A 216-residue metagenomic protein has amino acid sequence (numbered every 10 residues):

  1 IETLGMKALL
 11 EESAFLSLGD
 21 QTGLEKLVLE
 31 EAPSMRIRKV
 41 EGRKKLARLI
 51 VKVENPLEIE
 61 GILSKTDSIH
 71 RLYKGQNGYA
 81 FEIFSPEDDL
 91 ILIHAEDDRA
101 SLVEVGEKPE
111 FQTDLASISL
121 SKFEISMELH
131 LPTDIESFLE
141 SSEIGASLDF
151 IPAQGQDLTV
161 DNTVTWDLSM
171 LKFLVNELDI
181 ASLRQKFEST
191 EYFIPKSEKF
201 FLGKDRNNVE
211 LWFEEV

Functional and structural regions predicted by a protein language model:
I1-Q76: Ordered, small/hydrophobic-rich secondary-structure cores
I1-S34, F123-L158: Core segments of cupin and vicinal oxygen chelate
M6, L46-R48, L120-E128, L168-L171 (+1 more regions): Short, structured motif recognition centered on aromatic/hydrophobic residues
A32, Q154-V164, M170-E177, E214: Active-site/acyl-donor-binding loops of N-acyltransferases
V40-K44, S117-K122, N162-T165: Short, flexible turn/loop "capping" segments at secondary-structure junctions
I50-E54, H130, K172-N176: Short hydrophobic/aromatic beta-strand micro-patches that form the beta-sheet surface supporting nucleotide- or nucleic
P56-G61, D134-F138, L178-R184: Short, conserved charged micro-motifs
S64-L129, E143-V160, Q185-V216: Vicinal oxygen chelate
